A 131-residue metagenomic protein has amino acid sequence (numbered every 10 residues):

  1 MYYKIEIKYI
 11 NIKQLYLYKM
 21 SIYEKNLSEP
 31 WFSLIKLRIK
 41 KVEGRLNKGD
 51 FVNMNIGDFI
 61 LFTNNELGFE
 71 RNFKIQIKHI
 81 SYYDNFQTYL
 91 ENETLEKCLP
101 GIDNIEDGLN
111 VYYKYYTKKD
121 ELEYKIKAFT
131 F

Functional and structural regions predicted by a protein language model:
I7, L17-I56: Compositionally biased, charged N-terminal/linker segments
N65-E70: Short, charged beta-turn/beta-strand-edge "cap" motif at the junction between a beta-strand and an adjacent loop
N72-I80: Short beta-strand-centered aromatic/proline hotspots
I80-F86: Short, conserved beta-turn/loop elements at beta-strand boundaries and strand-helix junctions
T88-F131: Contiguous surface segments at macromolecular interaction interfaces
